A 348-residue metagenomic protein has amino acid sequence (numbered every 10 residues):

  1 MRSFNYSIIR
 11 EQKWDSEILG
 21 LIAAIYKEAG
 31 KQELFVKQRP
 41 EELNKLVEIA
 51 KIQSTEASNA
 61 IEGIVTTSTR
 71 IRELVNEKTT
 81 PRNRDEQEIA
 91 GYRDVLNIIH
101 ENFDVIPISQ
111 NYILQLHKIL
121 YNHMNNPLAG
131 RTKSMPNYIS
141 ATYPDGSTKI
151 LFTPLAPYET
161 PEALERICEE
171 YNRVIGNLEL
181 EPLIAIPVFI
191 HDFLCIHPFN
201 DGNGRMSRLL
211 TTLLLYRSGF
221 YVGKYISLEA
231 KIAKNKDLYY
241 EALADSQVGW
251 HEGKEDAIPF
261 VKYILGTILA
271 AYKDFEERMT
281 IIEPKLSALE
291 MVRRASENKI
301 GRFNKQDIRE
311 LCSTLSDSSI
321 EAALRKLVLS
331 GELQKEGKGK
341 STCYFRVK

Functional and structural regions predicted by a protein language model:
M1-K348: FIC/Doc superfamily catalytic core
